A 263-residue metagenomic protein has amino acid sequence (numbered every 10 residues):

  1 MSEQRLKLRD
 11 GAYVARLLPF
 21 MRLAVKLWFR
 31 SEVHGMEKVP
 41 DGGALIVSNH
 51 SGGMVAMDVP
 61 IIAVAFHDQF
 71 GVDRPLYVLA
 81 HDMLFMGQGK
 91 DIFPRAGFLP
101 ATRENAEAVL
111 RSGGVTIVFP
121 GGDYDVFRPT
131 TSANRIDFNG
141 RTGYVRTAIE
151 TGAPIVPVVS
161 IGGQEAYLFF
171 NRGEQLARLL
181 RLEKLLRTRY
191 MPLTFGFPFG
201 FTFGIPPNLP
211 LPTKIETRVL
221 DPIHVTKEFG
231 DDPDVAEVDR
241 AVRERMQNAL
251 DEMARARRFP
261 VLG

Functional and structural regions predicted by a protein language model:
M1-Y13, A108-G263: Non-catalytic C-terminal accessory region of glycerolipid acyltransferases and related lyso-lipid remodeling enzymes
R9-D10, V14, L18, W28: N-terminal low-complexity, Ser/Thr- and acidic-residue-enriched intrinsically disordered segments
R16-A24, G89-I92: Hydrophobic alpha-helical segments of integral membrane proteins, encompassing both true transmembrane helices
F20-H50: Helix-to-loop junction immediately C-terminal to a conserved catalytic motif
L27, F70-V72, L211: Short, structurally constrained coil/turn elements that cap an alpha-helix or connect an alpha-helix to the following
S31-H34, A65, R103-E104, G204: A generic local structural motif
G35, S48, V64, A80 (+3 more regions): Pocket-edge structural micro-motifs
P40-A106, S112, G122-N139: Catalytic core of membrane glycerolipid acyltransferases/transacylases, capturing the structured, soluble-facing
